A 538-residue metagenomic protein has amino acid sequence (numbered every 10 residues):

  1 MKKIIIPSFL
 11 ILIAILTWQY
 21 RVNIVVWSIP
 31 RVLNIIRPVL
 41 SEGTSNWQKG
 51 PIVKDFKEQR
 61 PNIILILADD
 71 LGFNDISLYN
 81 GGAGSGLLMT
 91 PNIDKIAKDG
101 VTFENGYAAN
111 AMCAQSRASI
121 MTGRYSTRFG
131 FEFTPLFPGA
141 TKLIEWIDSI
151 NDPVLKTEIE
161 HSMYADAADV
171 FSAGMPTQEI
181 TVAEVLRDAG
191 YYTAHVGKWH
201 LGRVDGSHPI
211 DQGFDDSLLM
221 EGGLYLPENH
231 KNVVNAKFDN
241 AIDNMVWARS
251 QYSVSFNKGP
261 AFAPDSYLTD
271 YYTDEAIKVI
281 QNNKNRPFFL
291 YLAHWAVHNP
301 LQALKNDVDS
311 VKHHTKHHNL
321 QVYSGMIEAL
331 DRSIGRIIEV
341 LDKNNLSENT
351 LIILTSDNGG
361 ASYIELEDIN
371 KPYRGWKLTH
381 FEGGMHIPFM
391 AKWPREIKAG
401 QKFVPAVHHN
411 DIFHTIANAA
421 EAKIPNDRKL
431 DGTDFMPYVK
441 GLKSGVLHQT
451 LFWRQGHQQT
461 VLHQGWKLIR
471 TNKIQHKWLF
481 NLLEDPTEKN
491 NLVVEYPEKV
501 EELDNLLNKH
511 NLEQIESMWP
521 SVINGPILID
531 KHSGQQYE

Functional and structural regions predicted by a protein language model:
I4-P61, A68, F73, T102 (+4 more regions): Long, internal low-complexity/basic segments
V25, L33-V39, Y267, Y271-N283 (+1 more regions): A long, amphipathic alpha-helix that forms part of the scaffold/cap immediately adjacent to metal-dependent active
E58-Q59, A83-T90, Y107-M112, P138 (+10 more regions): A short beta-strand-to-alpha-helix junction
F73-I180, V185, F214-S217: Active-site segment of extracytoplasmic enzymes that catalyze sulfate/phosphate-ester chemistry
L136-Y192, W199-P287, H294-A303: Formylglycine-dependent
D205-G213, P300-N306, T315-K316, E339-E396 (+2 more regions): Histidine-centered active-site microenvironments of extracellular/periplasmic hydrolases and transferases
D216-L226, G360-E382, I397-Q401, P405-L482 (+2 more regions): C-terminal cap/loop subdomain of S1 sulfatases and analogous C-terminal strand-loop tails that border
D274-Y323, A361-Y363, E367-K371: Active-site His/acidic residue clusters
